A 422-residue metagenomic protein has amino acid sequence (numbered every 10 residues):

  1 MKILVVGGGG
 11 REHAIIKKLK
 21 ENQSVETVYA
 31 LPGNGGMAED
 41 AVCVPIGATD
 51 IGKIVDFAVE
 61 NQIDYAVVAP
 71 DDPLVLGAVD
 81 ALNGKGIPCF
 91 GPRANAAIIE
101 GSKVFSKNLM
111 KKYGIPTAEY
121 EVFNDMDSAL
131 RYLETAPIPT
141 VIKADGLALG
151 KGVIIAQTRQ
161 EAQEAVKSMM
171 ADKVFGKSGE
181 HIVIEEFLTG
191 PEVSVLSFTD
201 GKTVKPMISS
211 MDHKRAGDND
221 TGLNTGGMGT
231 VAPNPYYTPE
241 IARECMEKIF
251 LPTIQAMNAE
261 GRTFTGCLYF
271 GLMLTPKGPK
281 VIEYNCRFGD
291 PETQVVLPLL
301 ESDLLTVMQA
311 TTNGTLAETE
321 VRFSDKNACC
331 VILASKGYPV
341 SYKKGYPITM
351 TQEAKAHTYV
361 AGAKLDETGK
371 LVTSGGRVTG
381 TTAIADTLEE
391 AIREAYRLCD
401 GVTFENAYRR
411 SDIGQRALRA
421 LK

Functional and structural regions predicted by a protein language model:
M1-A94: ATP-binding N-terminal substructure of ATP-dependent carboxylate-amine bond-forming enzymes
C43-T49, E121-D125, A156: Short acidic-hydrophobic, aromatic-tinged amphipathic segments that line or gate anion-handling sites
F90-K151: A conserved helix-loop-beta module that forms one wall/lid of the active-site cleft in ATP-utilizing catalytic domains
G152, A156-T293: Internal nucleotide-binding/catalytic subdomain
M246-L268, N285-E353, D366: Active-site "cap" helix and flanking loop/linker of ATP-utilizing ligase/carboxylase catalytic domains
K344-G380: Generic long, charged, amphipathic alpha-helical segments
L365-T368, V372-K422: Generic C-terminus detector
